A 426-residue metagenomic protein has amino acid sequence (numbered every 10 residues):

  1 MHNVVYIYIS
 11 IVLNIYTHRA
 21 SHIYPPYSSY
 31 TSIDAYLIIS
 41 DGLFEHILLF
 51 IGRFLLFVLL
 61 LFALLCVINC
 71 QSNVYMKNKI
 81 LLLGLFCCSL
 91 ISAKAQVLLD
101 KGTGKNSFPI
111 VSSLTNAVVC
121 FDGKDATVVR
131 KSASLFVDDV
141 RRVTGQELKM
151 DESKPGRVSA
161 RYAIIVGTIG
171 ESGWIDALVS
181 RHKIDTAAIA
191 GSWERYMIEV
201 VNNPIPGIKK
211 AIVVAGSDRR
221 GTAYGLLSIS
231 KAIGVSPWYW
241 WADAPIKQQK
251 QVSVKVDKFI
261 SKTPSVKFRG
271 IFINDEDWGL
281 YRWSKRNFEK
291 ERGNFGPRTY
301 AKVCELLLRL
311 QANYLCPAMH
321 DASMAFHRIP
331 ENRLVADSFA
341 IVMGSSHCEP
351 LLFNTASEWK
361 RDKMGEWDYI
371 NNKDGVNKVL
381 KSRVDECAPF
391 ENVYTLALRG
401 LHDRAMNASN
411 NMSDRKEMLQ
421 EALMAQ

Functional and structural regions predicted by a protein language model:
M1, I7-I9, T17, I47-Q96: Bacterial Sec-dependent N-terminal signal peptides
H2-Y36, F44, C66: Compositionally biased low-complexity segments enriched in histidine and/or tyrosine
I11, H22, S29-I33, D41 (+4 more regions): Compositionally biased regions
P26, G52-R53, A63, G145-Q146 (+2 more regions): Short aromatic/hydrophobic-glycine micro-motifs
L60, R195-M197, E289-E291: Short, motif-level signal for alpha-helix interfacial/capping segments enriched in acidic residues and aromatics/proline
K79, V235-W240, N313-L315: Short secondary-structure capping/junction motifs at helix and strand boundaries
A95-T263: Contiguous, structured surface segment used for ligand recognition
D122-V129, T144, G156-V158, G170-I175 (+1 more regions): Aromatic-lined carbohydrate-binding surfaces of glycoside hydrolases
